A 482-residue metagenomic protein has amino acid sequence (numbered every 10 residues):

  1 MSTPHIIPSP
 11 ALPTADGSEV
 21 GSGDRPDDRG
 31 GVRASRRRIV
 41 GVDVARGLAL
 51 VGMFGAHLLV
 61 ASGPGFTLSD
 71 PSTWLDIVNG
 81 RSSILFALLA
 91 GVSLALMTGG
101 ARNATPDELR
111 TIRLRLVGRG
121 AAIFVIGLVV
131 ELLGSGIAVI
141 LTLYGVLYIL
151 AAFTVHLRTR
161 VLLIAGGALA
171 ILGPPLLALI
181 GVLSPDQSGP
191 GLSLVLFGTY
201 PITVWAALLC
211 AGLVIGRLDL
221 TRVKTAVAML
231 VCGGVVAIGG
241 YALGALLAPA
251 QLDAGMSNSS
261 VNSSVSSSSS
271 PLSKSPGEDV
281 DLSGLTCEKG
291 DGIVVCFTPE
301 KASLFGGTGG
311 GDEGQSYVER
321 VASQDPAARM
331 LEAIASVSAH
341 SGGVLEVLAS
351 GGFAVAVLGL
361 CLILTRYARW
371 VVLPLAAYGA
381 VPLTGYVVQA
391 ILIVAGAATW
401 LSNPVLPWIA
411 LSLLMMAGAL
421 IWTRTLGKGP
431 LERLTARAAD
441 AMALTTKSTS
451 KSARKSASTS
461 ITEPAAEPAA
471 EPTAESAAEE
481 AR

Functional and structural regions predicted by a protein language model:
S2-S450, E479-R482: Alpha-helical transmembrane segments and their immediate juxtamembrane cytosolic regions
